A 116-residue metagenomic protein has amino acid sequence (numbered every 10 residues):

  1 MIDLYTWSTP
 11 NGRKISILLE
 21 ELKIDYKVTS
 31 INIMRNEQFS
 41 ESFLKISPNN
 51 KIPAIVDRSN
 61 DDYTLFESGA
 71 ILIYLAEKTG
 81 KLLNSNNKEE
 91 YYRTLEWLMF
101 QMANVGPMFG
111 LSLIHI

Functional and structural regions predicted by a protein language model:
M1-L113: GST-like domain detector, emphasizing the conserved glutathione-binding G-site in the N-terminal thioredoxin-like
